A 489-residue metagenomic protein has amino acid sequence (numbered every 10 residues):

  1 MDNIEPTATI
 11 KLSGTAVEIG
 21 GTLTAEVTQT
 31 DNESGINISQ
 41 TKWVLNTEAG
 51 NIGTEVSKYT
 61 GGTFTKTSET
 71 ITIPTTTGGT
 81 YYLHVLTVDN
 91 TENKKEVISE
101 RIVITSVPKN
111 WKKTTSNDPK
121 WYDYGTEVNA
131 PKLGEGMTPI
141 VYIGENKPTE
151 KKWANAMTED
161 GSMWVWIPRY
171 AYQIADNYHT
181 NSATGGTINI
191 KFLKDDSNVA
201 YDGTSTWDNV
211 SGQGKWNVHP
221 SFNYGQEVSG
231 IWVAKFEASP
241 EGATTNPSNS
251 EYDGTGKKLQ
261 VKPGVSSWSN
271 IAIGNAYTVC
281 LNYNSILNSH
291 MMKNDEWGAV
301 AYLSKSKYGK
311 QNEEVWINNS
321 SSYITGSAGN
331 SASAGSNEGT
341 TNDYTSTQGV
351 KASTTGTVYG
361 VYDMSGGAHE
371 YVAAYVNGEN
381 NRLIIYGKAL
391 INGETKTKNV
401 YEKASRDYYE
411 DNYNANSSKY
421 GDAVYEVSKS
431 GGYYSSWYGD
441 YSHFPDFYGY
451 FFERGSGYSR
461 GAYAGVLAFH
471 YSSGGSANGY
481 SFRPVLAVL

Functional and structural regions predicted by a protein language model:
M1-P6, S99-S106: Flexible, low-complexity linkers/stalks enriched in Thr/Pro that connect modular domains
E5-T7, I36, N93: Proline-centered linker/hinge motifs at extracellular inter-domain junctions
G14-G21: Short, solvent-exposed loop/linker segments at the N-terminal edge of repeated beta-sheet extracellular domains
L23, G79-L83: Exposed beta-strand face motif in extracellular beta-rich ectodomains
T72-T80: Surface-exposed, short loops/turns at beta-strand junctions within beta-sandwich domains
D160-G161, D195-M364, V488: Short aromatic-cysteine micro-motif
N294-G298, I324-N342, S346-Q348, T355 (+3 more regions): C-terminal, surface-exposed recognition/capping segments
